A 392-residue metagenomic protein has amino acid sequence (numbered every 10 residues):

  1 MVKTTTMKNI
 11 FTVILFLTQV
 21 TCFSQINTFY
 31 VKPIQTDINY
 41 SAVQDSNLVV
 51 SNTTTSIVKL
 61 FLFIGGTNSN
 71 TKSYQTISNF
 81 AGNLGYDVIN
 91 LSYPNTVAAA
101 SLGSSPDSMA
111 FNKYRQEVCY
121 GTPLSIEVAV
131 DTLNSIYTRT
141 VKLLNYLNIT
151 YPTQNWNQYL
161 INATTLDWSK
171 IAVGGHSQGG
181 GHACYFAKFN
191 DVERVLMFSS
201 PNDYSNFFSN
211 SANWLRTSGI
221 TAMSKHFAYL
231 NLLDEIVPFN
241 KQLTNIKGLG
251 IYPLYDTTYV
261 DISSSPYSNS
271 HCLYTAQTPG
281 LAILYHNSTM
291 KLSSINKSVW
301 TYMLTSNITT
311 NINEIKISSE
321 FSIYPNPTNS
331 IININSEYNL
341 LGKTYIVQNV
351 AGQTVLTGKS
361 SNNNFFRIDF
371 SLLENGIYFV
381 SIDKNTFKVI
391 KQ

Functional and structural regions predicted by a protein language model:
M1, N313-Q392: C-terminal outer-membrane/trafficking sorting elements
M1-I26, T309-I312, F379-I382, T386 (+1 more regions): Bacterial Sec-dependent N-terminal signal peptides
Q25-T55: N-terminal cap/lid segment of alpha/beta-hydrolase-fold proteins
N47-T53, E193-T289: The feature captures the conserved acid-bearing segment of alpha/beta-hydrolase catalytic domains
V58-G66: Short beta-strand element of the alpha/beta-hydrolase
Y74-N90: Short amphipathic alpha-helix adjacent to the substrate-entry channel of hydrolases
S108-T164: Alpha/beta-hydrolase active-site loop
G174-G179, A183: Gly/Ala-rich beta-loop-alpha elbow adjacent to hydrolase catalytic centers
